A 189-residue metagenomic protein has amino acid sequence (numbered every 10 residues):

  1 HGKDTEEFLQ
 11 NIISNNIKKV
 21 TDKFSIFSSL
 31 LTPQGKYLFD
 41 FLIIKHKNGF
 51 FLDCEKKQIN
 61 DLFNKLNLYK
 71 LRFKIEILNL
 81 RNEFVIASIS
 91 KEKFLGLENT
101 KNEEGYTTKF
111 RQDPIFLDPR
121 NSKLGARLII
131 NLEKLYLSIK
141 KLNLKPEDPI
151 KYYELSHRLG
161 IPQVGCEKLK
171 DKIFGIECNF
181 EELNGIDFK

Functional and structural regions predicted by a protein language model:
H1-K189: Basic, glycine/lysine-rich polyanion-binding surfaces/domains
